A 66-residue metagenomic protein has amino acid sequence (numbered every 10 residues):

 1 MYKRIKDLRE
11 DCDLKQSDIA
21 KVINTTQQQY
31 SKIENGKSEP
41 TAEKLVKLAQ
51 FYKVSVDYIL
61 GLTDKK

Functional and structural regions predicted by a protein language model:
K3, L62-K66: Short hydrophobic/aromatic patches at helix-to-coil boundaries
K3-V22, K47: Short basic helix-loop element that most often maps to the first helix and adjoining turn of HTH DNA-binding modules
I5, I19-A20, Y30-I33, I59: Conserved hydrophobic/aromatic packing and binding residues within compact polymer-binding modules
D7, D11, T25, F51-V54 (+1 more regions): Conserved amphipathic alpha-helical interaction elements at protein-protein interfaces in regulatory, energy-coupling
N24, E43-Y58: DNA major-groove recognition helix of helix-turn-helix/homeodomain DNA-binding modules
N24-E39: Recognition helix of helix-turn-helix/homeodomain-like DNA-binding domains that insert into the DNA major groove
E34, Y52, L60-T63: DNA major-groove recognition helix of helix-turn-helix
K37-K47, K66: Short, basic-rich loop-to-helix N-cap that marks the start of a DNA-contacting helix
